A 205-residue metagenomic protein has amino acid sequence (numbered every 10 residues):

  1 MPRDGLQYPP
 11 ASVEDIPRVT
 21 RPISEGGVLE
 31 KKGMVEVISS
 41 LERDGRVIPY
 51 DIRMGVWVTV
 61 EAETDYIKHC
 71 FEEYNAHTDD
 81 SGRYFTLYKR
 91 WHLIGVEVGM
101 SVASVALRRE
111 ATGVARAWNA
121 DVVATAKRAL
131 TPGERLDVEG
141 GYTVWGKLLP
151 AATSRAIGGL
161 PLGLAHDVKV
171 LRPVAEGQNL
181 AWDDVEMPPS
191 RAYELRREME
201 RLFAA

Functional and structural regions predicted by a protein language model:
M1-A205: C-terminal catalytic/substrate-binding lobe primarily of soluble NAD(P)-dependent oxidoreductases
